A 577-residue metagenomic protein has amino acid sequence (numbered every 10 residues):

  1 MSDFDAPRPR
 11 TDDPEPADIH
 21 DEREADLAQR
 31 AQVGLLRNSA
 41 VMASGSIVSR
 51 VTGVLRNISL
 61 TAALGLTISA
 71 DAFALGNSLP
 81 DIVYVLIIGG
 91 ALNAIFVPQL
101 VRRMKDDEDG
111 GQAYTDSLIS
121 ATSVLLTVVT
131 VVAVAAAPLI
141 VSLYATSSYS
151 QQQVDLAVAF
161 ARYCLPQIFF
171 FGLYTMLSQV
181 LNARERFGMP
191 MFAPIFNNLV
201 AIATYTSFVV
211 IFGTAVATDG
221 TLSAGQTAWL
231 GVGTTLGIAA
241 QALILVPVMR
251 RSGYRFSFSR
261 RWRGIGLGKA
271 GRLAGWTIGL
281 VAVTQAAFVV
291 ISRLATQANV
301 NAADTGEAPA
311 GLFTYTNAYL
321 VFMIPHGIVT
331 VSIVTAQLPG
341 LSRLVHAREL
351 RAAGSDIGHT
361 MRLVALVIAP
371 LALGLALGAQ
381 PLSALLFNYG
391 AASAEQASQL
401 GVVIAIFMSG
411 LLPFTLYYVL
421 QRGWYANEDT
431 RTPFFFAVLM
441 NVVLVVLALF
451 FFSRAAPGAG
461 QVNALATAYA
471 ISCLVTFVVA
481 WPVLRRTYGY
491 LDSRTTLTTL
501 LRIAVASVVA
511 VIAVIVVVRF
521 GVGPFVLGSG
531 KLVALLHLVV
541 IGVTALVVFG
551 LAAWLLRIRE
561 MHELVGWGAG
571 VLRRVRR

Functional and structural regions predicted by a protein language model:
S2-R577: Membrane-embedded alpha-helical bundles of multi-pass transporters/translocases, especially carrier/permease families
